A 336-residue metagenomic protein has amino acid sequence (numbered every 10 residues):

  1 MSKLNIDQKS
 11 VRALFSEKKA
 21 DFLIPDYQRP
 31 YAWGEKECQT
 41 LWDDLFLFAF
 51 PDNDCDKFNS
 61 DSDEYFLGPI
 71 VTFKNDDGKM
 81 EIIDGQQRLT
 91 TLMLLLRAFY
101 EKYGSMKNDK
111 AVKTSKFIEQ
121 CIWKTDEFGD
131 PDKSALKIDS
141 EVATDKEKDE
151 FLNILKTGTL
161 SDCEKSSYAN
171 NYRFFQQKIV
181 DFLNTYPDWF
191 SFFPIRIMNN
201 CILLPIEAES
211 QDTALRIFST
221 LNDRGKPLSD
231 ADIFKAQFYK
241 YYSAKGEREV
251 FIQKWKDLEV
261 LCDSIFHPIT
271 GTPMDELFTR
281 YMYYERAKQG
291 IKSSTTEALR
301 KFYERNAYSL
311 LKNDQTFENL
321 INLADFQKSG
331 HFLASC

Functional and structural regions predicted by a protein language model:
M1-I83, M93, S191, N200-L204: Short alpha-helix boundary/capping and kink motifs at helix termini
L4-F22, T125-I154: Short, compositionally biased low-complexity segments
W33-L45, D63, Q87-R88, E164-Y172 (+2 more regions): Phosphate/oxyanion-binding active-site loops and adjacent basic polyanion-contact surfaces
F48, F99-K102, R224: Phosphate/oxyanion-binding loops and surfaces in catalytic or ligand/nucleic-acid-binding neighborhoods
D56-K57, D63, Y103-K137: Flexible phosphate/Mg2+-sensing switch loops adjacent to catalytic phosphate-binding sites
R88-S105: Short active-site loop/helix that positions an aromatic residue
K137-C336: Polyanionic (Asp/Glu-rich) segments that form extended negatively charged tracts
